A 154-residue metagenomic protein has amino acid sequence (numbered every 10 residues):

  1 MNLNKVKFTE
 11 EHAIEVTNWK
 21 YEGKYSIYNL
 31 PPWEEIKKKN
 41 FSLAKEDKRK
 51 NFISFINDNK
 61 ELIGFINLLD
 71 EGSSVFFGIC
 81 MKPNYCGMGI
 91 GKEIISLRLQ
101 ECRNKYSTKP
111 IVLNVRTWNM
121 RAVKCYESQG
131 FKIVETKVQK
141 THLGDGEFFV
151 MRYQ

Functional and structural regions predicted by a protein language model:
N2-V16: A short beta-loop-alpha structural element at the N-terminal edge of CoA-dependent acyl/N-acetyltransferase catalytic
K5, F76-F77, F148: Hydrophobic residues on conserved beta-strands that form the core of alpha/beta folds
K5, G87, V115: Conserved SAM-binding loop
E10, N18-C86, E101, K105: Acetyl-CoA-dependent GNAT
E15, F76, R121: Amphipathic alpha-helical recognition patches that constitute DNA-binding helices
L69, G78, V112-N114, V134: Solvent-exposed beta-strand sheet faces enriched in polar/charged residues
M81, G87-E101, K124-S128: Conserved acetyl-CoA-binding loop-helix of GNAT-fold acetyltransferases
K109-V123, Q129, T136-Q154: C-terminal "cap" of GNAT-fold acetyltransferases
